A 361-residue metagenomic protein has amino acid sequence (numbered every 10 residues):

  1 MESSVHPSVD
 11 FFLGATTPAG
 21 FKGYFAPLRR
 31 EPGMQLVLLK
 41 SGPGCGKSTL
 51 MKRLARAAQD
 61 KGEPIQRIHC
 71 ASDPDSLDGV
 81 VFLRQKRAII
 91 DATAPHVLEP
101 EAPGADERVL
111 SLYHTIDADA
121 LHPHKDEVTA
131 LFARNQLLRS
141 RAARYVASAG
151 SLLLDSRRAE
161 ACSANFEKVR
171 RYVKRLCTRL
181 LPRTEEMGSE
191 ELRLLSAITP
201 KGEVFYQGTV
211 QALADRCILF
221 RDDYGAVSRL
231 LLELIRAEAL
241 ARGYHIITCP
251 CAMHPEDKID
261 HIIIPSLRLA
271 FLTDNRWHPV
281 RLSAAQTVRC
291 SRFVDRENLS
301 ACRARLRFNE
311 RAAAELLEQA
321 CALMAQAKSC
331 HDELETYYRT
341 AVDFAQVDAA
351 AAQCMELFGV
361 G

Functional and structural regions predicted by a protein language model:
M1-L28, E167-V210: N-terminal pre-Walker A segment at the start of P-loop NTPase domains
E2-F21, R56-A120, E127, A239-E318: Conserved nucleotide-sensing/catalytic segment adjacent to the nucleotide-binding pocket in NTP-handling enzymes
E2-K61, I218: N-terminal accessory targeting/assembly segments
P7, Q35, P182-G188, R216 (+1 more regions): N-terminal low-complexity, Ser/Thr/acidic repeat segments characteristic of secreted and surface-exposed proteins
L36-A55, E203-A239: Glycine-rich phosphate-binding P-loop
L39-K40, L50, A58, Q66-H69 (+4 more regions): A cross-family "folded-core" feature that marks the main globular domain of proteins
E127-L180, F308, A312-L357: An accessory alpha-helical subdomain
